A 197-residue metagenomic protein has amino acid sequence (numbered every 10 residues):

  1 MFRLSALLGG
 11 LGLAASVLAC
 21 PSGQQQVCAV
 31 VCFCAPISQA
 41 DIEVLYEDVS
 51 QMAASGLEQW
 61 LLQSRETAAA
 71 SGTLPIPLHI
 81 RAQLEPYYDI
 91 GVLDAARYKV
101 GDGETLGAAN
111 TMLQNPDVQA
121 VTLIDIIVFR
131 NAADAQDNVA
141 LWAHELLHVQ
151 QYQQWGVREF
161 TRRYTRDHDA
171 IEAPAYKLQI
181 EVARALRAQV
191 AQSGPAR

Functional and structural regions predicted by a protein language model:
A14-S16: N-terminal signal peptide c-region/cleavage motif recognized by signal peptidases
C20-G101: A metal-dependent hydrolase signature that marks the N-terminal structural subdomain at the beginning of catalytic folds
R65-T73, V128, A132, T161-R166: Second-shell loop/turn segments in exported
S71-V121, I126, E181, A185-R187: Auxiliary, metal-adjacent structural segments of Zn-dependent hydrolase domains
G91, Q154, Y164-R197: Post-HExxH zinc-binding segment in Zn-dependent metallohydrolases
M112-Q114, T122-A143, T165-D167: Short pre-active-site segment immediately N-terminal to the catalytic Zn-binding motif
A132, L146-R163: Catalytic Zn2+-binding segment of zinc metalloproteases
